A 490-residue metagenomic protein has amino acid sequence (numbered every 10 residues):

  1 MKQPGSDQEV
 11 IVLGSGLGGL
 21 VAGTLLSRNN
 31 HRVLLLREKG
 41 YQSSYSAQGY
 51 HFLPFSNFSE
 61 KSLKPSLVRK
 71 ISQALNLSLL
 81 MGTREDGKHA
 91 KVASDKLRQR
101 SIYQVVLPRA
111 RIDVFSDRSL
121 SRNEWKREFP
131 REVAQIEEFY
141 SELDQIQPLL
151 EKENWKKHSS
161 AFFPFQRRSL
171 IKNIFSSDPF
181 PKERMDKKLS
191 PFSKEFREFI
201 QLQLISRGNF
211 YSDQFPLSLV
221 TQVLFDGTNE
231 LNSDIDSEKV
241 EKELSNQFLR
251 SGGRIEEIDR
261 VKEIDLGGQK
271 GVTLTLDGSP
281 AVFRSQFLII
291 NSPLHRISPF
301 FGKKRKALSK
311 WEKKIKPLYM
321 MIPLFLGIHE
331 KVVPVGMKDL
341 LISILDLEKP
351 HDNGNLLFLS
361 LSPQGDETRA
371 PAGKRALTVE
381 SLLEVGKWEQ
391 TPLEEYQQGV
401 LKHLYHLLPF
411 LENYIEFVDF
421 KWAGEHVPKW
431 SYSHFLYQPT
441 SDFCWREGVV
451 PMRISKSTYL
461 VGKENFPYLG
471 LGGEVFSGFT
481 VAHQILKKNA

Functional and structural regions predicted by a protein language model:
K2-P148: N-terminal glycine-rich phosphate/pyrophosphate-binding loop and immediately adjacent elements
R37, E241, E257-D259, L276: Short loop/edge segments at beta-strand edges and connector loops that shape dinucleotide/nucleotide cofactor-binding
V106-R122, Q147, F248-R250, I255 (+1 more regions): Feature captures the FAD/FMN-dependent oxidoreductase FAD-binding
L107, N232, R260-P371: Mid-domain catalytic core of redox enzymes that form a hydrophobic substrate pocket/lid adjacent to a catalytic redox
D144-S251, I258, L436-S441: Active-site/ligand-binding neighborhood in enzyme catalytic cores
R197-G208, F410-Y468: A glycine-rich dinucleotide-binding beta-alpha-beta segment and adjacent secondary-structure elements that constitute
H329-E425: C-terminal segments that line or cap access tunnels to active or ligand-binding sites in enzymes and enzyme-associated
K463-N489: A conserved FAD-binding loop/helix module that cradles the flavin
